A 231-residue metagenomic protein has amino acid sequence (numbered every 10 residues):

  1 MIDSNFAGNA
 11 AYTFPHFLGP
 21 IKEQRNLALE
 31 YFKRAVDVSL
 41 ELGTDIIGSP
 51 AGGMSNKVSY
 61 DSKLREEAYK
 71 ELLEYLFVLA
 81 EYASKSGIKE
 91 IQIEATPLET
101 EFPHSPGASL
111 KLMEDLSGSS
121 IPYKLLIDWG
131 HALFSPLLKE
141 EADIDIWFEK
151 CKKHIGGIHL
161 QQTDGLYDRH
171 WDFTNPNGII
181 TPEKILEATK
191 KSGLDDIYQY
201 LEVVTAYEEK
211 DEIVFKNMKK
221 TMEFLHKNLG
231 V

Functional and structural regions predicted by a protein language model:
M1: Aromatic-lined substrate-binding rim segments of carbohydrate-active enzymes
S4-F6, G48, I93, I127 (+1 more regions): Hydrophobic residues in well-ordered beta-strands that form the structural core
N5, N9, N26, N56 (+3 more regions): Detector for Asparagine
F6-N9, P50-G53, A80-K85, G157-H159 (+1 more regions): Short hydrophobic/aromatic-rich motifs at helix boundaries and adjacent loops
G8-T13, A51-S55, A95-E99, W129-L133 (+2 more regions): Active-site-proximal loop/turn and secondary-structure-junction residues that shape catalytic pockets, frequently
P15-L18, S59-S62, H170-D172, D211-E212: Short secondary-structure transition/capping segments
F17-K124: Active-site acidic/histidine proton-transfer and metal-coordination neighborhood in alpha/beta enzyme cores
G43-D45, F77, P103-V231: Histidine-acidic metal/acid-base catalytic patches
